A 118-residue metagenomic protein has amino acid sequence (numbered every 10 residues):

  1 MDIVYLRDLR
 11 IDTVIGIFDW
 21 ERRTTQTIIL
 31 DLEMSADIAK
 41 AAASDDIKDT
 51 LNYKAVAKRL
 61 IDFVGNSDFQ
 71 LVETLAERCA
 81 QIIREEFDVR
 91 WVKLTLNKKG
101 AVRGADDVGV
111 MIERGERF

Functional and structural regions predicted by a protein language model:
M1-F118: N-terminal, polar/charged subdomain of small-to-medium soluble alpha/beta proteins
